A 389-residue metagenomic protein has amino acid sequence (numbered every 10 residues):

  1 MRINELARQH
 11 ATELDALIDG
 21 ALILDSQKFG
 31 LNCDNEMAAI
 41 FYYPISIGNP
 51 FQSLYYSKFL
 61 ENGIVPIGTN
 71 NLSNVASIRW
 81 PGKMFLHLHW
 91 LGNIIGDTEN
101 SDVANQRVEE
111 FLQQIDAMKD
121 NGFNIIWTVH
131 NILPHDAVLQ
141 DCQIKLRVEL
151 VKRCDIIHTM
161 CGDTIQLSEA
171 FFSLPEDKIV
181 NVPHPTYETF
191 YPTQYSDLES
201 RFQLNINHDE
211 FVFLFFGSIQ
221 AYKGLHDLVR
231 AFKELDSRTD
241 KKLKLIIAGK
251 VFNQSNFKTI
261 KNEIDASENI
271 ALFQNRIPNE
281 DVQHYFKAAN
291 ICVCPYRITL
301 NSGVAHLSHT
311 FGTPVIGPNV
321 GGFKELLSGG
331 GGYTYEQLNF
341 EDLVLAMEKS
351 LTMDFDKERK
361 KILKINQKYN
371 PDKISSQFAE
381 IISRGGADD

Functional and structural regions predicted by a protein language model:
K152-P192: Donor nucleotide-sugar binding/catalytic pocket of nucleotide-sugar-dependent glycosyltransferases
E169, T186-Q203, D209, G385-G386: Acidic anion/phosphate-binding donor-loop and adjacent secondary structure in glycosyltransferase catalytic cores
N207-K223, V229-F232, L245-I246: Conserved donor-binding/catalytic core segment of Leloir-type glycosyltransferases
G249, F257-Q283: Nucleotide-activated donor-binding/catalytic signature segment of Leloir-type glycosyltransferases, i.e., the conserved
H284-L300, T310-T313: Acidic donor-binding loop of glycosyltransferase active sites
H306-L307, V320-G329, Y333-T334: Short acidic/histidine- and often glycine-rich active-site loop of Leloir-type glycosyltransferases that engages
G329, Y333-E341, M347-D354: Conserved acidic donor-binding segment of nucleotide-sugar-dependent glycosyltransferases
F355-R384: A charged, aromatic-enriched C-terminal amphipathic alpha-helix characteristic of glycosyltransferases across folds
